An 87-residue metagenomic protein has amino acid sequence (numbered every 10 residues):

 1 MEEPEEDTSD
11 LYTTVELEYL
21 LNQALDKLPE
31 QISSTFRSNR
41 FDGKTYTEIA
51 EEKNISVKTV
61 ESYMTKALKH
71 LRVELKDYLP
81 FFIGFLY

Functional and structural regions predicted by a protein language model:
M1-L11: Internal acidic/polar
E18, I32-S33, L68: Short, leucine-enriched amphipathic alpha-helices that occur as contiguous helical runs
Y19-P29, V73: Short amphipathic alpha-helical boundary/capping segments
L20, Y63-K66: Residues within the DNA-recognition helix of helix-turn-helix
D26, E30, S34, D42-T59: Helix-turn-helix DNA-binding module
L68-Y87: C-terminal edge and immediately downstream basic/flexible tail or linker adjoining helix-turn-helix-like DNA-binding
